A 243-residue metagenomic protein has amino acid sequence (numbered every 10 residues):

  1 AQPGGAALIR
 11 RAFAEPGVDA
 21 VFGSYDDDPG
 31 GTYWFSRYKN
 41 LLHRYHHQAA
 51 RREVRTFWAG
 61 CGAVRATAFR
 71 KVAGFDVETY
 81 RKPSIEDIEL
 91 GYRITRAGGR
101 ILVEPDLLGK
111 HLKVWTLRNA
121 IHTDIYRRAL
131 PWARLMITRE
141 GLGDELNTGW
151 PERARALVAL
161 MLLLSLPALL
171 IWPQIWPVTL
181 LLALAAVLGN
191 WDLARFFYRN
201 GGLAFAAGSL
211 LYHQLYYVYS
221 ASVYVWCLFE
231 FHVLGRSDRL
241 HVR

Functional and structural regions predicted by a protein language model:
A1-G5, D27, V64, E86 (+1 more regions): Hydrophobic/aromatic residue at the end of a short beta strand that borders the catalytic acidic motif
Q2-F35, R100, P105-L112, T116: Conserved donor NDP-sugar-binding/catalytic core segment of glycosyltransferases
A20-D27, S36-T56: Short, flexible, basic/aromatic active-site loop/helix in glycosyltransferases
S36, N40-H43, T123, R127-R134 (+3 more regions): Short hydrophobic helices that act as membrane-entry/anchoring signals
W58-A73: Conserved nucleotide-sugar donor-binding and metal-coordinating catalytic region shared by glycosyltransferases
D76-E145: Catalytic donor/gating beta->alpha subdomain of glycosyltransferases that bind UDP-sugars
G143-L162: Membrane-interface anchor segments at the N-terminal boundary of transmembrane helices in multi-pass membrane enzymes
L157-H232: Membrane-embedded multi-pass helical conduit in multi-pass membrane proteins, especially envelope-biosynthetic
